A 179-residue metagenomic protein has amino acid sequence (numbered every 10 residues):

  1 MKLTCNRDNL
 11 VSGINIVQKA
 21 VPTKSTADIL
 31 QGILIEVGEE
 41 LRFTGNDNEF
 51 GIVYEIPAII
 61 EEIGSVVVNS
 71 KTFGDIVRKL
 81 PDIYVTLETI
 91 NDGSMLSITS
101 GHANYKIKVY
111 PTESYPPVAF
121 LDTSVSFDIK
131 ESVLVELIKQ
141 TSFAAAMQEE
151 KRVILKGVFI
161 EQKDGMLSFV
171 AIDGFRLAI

Functional and structural regions predicted by a protein language model:
M1-I179: Structural preference for solvent-exposed beta-strand-turn elements and adjacent flexible terminal/loop segments within
